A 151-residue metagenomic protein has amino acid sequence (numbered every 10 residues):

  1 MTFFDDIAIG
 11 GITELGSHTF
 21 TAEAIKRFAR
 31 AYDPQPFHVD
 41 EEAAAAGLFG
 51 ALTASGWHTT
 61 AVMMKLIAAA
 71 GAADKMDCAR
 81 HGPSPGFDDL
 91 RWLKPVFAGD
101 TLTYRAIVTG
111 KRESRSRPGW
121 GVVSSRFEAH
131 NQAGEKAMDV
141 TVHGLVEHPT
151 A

Functional and structural regions predicted by a protein language model:
M1-I9, E14, W92-A151: HotDog/MaoC-like acyl-thioester-processing domains
M1-P85, T150-A151: Hot-dog-fold acyl-thioester-processing enzymes
S55-V62, R91-G99: Short, charged low-complexity intrinsically disordered segments located at boundaries of structured domains
P83-D88, Y104: Short beta-strand or tight-loop elements that sit immediately N-terminal to catalytic metal-binding acidic residues
